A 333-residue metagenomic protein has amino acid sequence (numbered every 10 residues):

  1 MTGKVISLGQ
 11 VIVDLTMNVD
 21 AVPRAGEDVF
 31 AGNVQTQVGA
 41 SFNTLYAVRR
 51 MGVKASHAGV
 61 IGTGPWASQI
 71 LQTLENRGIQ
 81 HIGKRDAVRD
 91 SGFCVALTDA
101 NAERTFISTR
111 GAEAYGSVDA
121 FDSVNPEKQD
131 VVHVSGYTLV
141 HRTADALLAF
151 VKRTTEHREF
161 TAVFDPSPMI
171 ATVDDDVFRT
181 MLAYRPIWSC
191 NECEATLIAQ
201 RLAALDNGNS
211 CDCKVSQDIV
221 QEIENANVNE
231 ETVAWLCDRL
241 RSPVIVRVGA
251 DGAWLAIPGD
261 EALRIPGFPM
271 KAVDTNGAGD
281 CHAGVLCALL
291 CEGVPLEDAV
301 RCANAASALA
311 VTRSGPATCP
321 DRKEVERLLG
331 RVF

Functional and structural regions predicted by a protein language model:
M1-V60, P65-Q72, N76, K271-V273: Glycine-rich phosphate/adenosyl-contacting loop at the front of the ribokinase-like
T2-I6, Q200-F333: Conserved phosphate-binding/catalytic region of the ribokinase-like
I6, S56, A162-V163, S189 (+1 more regions): Structural detector of well-ordered beta-strand residues that form the stable sheet scaffold of enzyme domains
V11, Y137, C281: Active-site metal-binding loops of divalent metal-dependent hydrolases
G26-D28, R50-V134, R158, R327-F333: Conserved N-terminal subdomain of the carbohydrate kinase-like
V48, N191, G279: Short, conserved phosphate/pyrophosphate- and ester-handling motifs at nucleotide-, phospho-/glycolipid
V131-V228, A234, D251-A253: Conserved beta-alpha-beta core of the PfkB/ribokinase-like small-molecule kinase fold
